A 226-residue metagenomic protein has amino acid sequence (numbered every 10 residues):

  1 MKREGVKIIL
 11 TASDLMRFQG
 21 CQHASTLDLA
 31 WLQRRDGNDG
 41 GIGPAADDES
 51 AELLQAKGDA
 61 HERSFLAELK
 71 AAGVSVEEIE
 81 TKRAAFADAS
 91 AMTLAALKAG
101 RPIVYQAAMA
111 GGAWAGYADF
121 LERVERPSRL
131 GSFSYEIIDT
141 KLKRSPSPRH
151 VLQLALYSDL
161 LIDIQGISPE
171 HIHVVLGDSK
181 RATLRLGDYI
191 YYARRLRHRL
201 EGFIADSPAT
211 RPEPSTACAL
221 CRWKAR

Functional and structural regions predicted by a protein language model:
M1-L130: Metal-dependent nuclease catalytic cores that hydrolyze phosphodiester bonds in DNA/RNA, characterized by
M1-V6, I137-T140, R199-F203: Short amphipathic alpha-helical segments and their helix-coil junctions
K57-H61, R149-Q153, Y192: Hydrophobic (often cysteine-bearing) scaffold residues that line and stabilize catalytic clefts of nucleotide/cofactor
F65-L69, S158-L161, Q165: Hydrophobic, Leu/Ile/Phe/Ala-enriched alpha-helical segments that form helix-helix packing faces
P102, S134-Y135, H171: A residue-level signal for beta-strand positions that form part of recognition/binding surfaces within mature
Q106-A108, Y117-R123, S132-R144, Q153 (+1 more regions): Active-site ExK catalytic segment of metal-dependent nucleases
R126-G131, D163-I167: Secondary-structure transition/capping motifs at alpha-helix termini and the adjoining loop/turn into the next element
K141, S145-R149, L160-R226: Metal-dependent nuclease catalytic regions and adjoining charged, substrate-binding loops involved in nucleic-acid end
